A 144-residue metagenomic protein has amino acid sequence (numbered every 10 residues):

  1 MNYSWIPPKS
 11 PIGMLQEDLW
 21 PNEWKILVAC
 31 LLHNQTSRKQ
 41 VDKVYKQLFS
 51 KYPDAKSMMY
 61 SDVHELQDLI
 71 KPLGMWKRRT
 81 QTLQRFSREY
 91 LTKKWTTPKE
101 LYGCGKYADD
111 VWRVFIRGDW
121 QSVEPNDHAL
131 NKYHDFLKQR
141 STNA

Functional and structural regions predicted by a protein language model:
M1, R140-A144: Long, low-complexity, charge-rich amphipathic alpha-helices
M1-W95: N-terminal polyanion-binding entry modules of DNA glycosylases/AP lyases and select other DNA-binding proteins
I26-L27, L31-L32, L83-K138: Catalytic DNA-binding helix-loop module of base-excision-repair DNA glycosylases/AP lyases
S50-Y60, K106-A108, L137, S141: Short, mixed-charge aromatic SLiMs
